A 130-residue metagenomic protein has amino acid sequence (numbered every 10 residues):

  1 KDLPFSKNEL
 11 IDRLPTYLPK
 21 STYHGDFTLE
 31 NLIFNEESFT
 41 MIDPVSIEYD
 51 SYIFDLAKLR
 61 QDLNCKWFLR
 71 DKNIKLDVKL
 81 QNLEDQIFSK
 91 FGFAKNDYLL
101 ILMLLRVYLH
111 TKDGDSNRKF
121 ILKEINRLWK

Functional and structural regions predicted by a protein language model:
K1-H24: An alpha-helical support segment within catalytic cores of ATP-dependent transferases
P4-D12, L32, S38, D97-H110 (+1 more regions): Hydrophobic transmembrane helix bundles of membrane-integrated enzymes that assemble and modify cell-envelope
L18, I47-D50, K95: Short, solvent-exposed segments of well-ordered alpha helices
L18-L32, K66: Catalytic phosphate/metal-binding cores of nucleic-acid and nucleotide-processing enzymes, i.e., regions that mediate
H24, D43, V107-L109: Short beta-strand segments
T28-K58: Catalytic activation segment of kinase domains across protein kinase-like and atypical kinase folds
I53-F91, I101-N117: Active-site activation/catalytic loop segments of kinase-like enzymes and analogous catalytic loops in related
D85, S89-F93, K123-K130: Short secondary-structure subsegments characteristic of cysteine-rich extracellular domains
